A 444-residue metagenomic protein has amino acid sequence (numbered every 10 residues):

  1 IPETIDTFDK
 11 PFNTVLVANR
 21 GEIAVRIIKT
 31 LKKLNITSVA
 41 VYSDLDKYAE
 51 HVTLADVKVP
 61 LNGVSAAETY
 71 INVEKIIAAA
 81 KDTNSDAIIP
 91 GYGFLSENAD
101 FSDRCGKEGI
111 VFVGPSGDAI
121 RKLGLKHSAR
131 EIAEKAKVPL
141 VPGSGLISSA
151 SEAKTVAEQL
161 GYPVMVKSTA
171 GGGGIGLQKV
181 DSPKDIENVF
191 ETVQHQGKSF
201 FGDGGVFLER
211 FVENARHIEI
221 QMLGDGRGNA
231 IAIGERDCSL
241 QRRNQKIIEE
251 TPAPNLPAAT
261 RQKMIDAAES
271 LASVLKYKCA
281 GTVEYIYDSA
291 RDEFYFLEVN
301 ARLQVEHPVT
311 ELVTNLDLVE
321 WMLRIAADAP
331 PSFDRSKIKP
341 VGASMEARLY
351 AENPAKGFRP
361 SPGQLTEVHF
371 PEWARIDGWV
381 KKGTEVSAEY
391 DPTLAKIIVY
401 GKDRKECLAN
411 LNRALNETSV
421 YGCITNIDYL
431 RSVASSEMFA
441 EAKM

Functional and structural regions predicted by a protein language model:
I1-V283, Y287-H307: N-terminal beta-alpha lobe that positions the nucleotide/phosphoryl donor in ATP/NTP-coupled carboxylate activation
A268, P308-M444: Catalytic cores of soluble metabolic enzymes centered on carboxylation/carboxyl-transfer
